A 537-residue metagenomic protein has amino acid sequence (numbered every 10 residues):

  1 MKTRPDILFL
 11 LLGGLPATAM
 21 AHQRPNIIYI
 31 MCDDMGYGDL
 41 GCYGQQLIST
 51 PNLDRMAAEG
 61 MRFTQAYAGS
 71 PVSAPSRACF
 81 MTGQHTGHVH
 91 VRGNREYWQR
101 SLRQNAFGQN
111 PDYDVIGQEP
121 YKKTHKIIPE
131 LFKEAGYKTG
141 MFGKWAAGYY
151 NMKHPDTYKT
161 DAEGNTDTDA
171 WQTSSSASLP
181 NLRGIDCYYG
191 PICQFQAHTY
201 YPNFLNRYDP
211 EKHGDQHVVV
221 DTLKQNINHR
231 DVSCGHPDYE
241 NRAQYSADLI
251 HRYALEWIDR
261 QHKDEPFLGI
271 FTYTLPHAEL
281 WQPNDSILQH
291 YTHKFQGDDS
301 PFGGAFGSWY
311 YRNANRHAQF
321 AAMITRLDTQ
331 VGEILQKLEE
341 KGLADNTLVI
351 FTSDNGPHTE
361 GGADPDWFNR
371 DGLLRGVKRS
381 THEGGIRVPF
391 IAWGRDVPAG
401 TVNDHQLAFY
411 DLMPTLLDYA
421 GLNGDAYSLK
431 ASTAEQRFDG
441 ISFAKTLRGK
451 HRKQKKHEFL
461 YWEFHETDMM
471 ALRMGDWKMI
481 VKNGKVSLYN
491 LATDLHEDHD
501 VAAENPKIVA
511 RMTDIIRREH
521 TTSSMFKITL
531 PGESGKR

Functional and structural regions predicted by a protein language model:
M1-Q23: Bacterial Sec-dependent N-terminal signal peptides
Q23-I28, E59-T64, E134-G140, R183-D186 (+5 more regions): Loop/turn elements at helix/coil->beta-strand transitions in domains of secreted/extracellular proteins
C32-I48, R55, T64, R92-R95 (+9 more regions): Active-site-proximal cap/lid insertion segments
Y37-I127, L131-M141, A147-A162, I185-C187 (+2 more regions): Active-site segment of extracytoplasmic enzymes that catalyze sulfate/phosphate-ester chemistry
G69, Y121, L179, K378-E383 (+2 more regions): Short Gly/Pro-enriched turn/cap motifs at secondary-structure boundaries
I128, K144, L412, F443: Short active-site alpha-helical segment characteristic of glycosyltransferases and processive polysaccharide synthases
P129, S176-A177, W257-D259, D468-I480: Short, surface-exposed beta-strand/loop micro-motifs that present aromatic residues
